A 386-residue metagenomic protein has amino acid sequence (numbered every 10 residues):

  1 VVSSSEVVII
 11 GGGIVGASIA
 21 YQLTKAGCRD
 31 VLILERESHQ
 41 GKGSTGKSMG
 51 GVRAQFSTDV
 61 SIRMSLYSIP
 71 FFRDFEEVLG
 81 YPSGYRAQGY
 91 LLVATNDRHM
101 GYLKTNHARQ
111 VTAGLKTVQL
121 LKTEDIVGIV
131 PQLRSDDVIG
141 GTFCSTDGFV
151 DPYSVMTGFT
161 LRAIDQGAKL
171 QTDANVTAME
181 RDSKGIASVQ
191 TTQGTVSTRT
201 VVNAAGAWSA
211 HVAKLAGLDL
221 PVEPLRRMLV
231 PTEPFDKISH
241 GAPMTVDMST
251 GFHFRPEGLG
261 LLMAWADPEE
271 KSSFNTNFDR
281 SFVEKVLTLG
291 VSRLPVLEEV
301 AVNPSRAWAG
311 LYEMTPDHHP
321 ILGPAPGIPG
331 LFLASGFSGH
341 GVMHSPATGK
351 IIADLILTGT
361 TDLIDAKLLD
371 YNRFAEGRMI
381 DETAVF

Functional and structural regions predicted by a protein language model:
V2, Y81-A94, T117-L120, V127-Q166 (+3 more regions): Helix-loop-beta segment of a Rossmann-like dinucleotide-binding subdomain
V2-V15, L32: Beta1/beta-strand and adjacent pyrophosphate-binding region of the FAD-binding site in flavoprotein oxidoreductases
T24-T45: Glycine-rich FAD pyrophosphate-binding loop
M49-I129, G251-H253, K271, G290-V291: Dinucleotide-binding Rossmann-like beta1-alpha1 core, especially the glycine-rich loop that anchors the ADP
T142-R199: Helical element adjacent to the flavin cofactor pocket in flavoenzyme catalytic cores
T195-G241, L363: Central helical "cap/lid" subdomain
D219, E233-L333: Active-site lid/adjacent beta-loop-alpha segment flanking the redox-cofactor pocket in flavoenzymes
V291-F386: C-terminal catalytic lobe of FAD-dependent flavoproteins
